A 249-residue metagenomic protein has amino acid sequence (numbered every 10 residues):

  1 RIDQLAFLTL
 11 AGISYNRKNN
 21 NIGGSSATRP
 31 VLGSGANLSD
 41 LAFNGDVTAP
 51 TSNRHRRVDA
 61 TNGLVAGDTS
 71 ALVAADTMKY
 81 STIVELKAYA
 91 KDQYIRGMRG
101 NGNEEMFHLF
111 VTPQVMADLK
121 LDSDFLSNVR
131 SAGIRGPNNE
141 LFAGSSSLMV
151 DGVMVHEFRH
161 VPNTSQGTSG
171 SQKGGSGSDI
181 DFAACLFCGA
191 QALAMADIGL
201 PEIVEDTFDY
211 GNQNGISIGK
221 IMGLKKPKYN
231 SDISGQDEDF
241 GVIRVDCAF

Functional and structural regions predicted by a protein language model:
R1-A6, I216: Hydrophobic face of amphipathic alpha-helices
Q4-T28: Short, glycine/acidic-rich hinge or "gate" loops at secondary-structure transitions that mediate conformational
G33-R96, N103-F249: Sequence/fold signature of self-assembling virion shell proteins
